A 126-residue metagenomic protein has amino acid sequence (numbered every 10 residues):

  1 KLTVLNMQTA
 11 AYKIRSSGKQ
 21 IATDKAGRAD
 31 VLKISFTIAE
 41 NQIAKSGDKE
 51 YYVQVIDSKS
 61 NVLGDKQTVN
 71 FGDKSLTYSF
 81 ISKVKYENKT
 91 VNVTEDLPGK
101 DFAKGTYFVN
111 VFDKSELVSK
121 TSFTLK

Functional and structural regions predicted by a protein language model:
K1-K126: Membrane-proximal structural modules of membrane-associated proteins and complexes
